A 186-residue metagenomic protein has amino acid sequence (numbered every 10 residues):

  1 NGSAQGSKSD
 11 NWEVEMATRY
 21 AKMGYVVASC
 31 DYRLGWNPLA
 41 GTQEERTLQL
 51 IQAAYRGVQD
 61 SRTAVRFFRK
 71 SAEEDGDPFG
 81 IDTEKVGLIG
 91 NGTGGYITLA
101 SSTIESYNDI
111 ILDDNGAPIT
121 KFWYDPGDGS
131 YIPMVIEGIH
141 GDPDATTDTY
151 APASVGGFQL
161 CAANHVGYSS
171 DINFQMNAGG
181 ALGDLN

Functional and structural regions predicted by a protein language model:
N1-S3, N91, G95, G180: Glycine-rich His-Gly loop
G2-E13, R19-R56: Cap/lid segment of the alpha/beta-hydrolase catalytic domain
V14, T18, K22, Q59-R66 (+2 more regions): Solvent-exposed, polar/charged alpha-helical surfaces in well-ordered, non-transmembrane soluble domains, broadly
L34-W36, G95, E105: Feature marks short, surface-exposed loop/turn motifs that line or immediately flank catalytic pockets and channel
R46-Q59, R66-G92, I104-L112, A117 (+2 more regions): Gly/Ser-rich "nucleophile elbow"/oxyanion-hole loop immediately N-terminal to the catalytic nucleophile in hydrolases
T93-S101, L185: Hydrolases whose catalytic domains are alpha/beta-hydrolase-1, hotdog thioesterase, or metallo-beta-lactamase-like
H165-S170, G180-N186: Serine-hydrolase catalytic core
M176-A178: A short, hydrophobic beta-strand element of the alpha/beta-hydrolase
